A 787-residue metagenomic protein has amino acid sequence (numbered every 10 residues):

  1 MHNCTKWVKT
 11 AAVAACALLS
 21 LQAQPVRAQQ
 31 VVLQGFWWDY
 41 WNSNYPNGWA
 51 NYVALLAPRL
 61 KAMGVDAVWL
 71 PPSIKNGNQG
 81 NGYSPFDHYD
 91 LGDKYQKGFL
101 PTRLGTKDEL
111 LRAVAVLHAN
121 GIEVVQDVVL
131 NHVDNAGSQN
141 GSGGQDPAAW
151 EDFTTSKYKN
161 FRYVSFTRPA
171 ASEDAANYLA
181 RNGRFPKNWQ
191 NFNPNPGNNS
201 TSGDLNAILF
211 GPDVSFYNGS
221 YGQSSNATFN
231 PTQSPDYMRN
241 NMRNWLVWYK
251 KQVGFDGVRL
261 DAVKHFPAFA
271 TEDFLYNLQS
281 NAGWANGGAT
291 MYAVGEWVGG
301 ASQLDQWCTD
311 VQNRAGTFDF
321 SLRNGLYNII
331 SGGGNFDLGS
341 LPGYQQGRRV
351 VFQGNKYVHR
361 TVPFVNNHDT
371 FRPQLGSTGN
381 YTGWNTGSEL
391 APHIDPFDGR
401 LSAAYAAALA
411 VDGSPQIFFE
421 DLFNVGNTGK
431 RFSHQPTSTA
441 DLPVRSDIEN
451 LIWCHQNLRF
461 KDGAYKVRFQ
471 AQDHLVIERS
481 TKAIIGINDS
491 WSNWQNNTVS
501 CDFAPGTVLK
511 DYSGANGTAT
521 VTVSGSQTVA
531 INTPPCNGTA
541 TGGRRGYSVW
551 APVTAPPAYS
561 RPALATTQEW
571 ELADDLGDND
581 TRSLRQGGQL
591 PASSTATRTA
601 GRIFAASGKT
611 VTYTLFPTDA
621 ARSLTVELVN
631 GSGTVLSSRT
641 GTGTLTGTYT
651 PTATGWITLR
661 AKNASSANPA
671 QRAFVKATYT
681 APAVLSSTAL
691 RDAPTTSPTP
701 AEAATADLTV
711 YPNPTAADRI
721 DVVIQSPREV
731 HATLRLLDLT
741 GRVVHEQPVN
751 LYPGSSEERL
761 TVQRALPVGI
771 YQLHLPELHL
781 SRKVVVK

Functional and structural regions predicted by a protein language model:
V26-E123, N131, S138-G141, A207 (+1 more regions): N-terminal structural segment of carbohydrate-active enzymes
Q29-L33, L55-R59, V65, P72 (+4 more regions): Active-site-proximal helices and loops of the catalytic beta/alpha 8
Q30, N76-A113, A148-A170, A175-F229: Aromatic- and acidic-residue-enriched carbohydrate-binding clefts of CAZyme catalytic domains
A558-R561, T680-Y711, P727, H779: Residue-level detector of functionally pivotal "anchor" positions at catalytic/ligand-binding pockets or at interdomain
S560-R602, S607, A689, P694-T695: Non-catalytic extracellular/lumenal accessory regions of secreted precursors
L624, S666-T680: Edge beta-strands of jelly-roll/beta-sandwich modules across compartments, strongly enriched in secreted/luminal
P694-S726, L737-R742, V768, V784-K787: Surface-exposed, proline-anchored Ser/Thr-rich loop/turn motifs
E746, L760-R764, V768-K787: C-terminal tail/sorting-segment detector
